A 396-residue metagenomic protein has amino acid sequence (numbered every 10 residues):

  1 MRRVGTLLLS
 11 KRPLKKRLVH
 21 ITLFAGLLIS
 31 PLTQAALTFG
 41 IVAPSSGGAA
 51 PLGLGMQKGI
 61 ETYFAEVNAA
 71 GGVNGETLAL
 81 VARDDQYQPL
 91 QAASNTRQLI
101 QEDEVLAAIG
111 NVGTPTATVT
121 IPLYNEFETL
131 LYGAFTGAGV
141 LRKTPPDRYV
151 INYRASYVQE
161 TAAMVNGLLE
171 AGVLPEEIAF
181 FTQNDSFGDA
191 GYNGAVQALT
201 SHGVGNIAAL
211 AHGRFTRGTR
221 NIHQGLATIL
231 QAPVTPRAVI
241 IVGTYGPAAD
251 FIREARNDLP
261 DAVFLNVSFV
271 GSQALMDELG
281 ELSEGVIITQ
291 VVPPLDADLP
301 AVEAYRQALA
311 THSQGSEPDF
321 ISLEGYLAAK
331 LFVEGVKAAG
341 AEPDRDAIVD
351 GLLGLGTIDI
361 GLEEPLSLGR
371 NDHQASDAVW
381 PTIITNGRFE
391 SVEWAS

Functional and structural regions predicted by a protein language model:
M1-K16: N-terminal secretory signal peptides that target proteins for export/translocation
S30-P31: N-terminal signal peptide c-region/cleavage motif recognized by signal peptidases
G40-E61, R83-L90, V112-G113, N184-D189 (+2 more regions): Extracytoplasmic "Venus flytrap"
P51-M56, A70-K143, Y153, R214-H223 (+2 more regions): Beta-alpha junction/loop-to-helix N-cap segments that form part of ligand/metal-binding clefts
S94, G139-V140, D147-D258, D296-E303: Extracellular/periplasmic Venus flytrap/periplasmic-binding protein
L99, D103-V112, Y132-A134, A179-T182 (+4 more regions): Periplasmic-binding protein-like
D147, I252-G325, F389-S391, A395: Extracellular/periplasmic periplasmic-binding protein-like sensory domains
T311-S322, V333-R388: Segments of small-molecule ligand-sensing domains
